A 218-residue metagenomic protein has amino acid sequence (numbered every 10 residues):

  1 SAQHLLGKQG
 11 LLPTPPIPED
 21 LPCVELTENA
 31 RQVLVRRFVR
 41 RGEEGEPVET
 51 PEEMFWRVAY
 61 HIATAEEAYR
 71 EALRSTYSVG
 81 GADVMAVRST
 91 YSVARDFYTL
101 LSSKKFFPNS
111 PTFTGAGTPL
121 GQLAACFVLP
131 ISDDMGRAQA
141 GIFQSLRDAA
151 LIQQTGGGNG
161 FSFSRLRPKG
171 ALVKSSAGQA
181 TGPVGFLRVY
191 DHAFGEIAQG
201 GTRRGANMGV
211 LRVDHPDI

Functional and structural regions predicted by a protein language model:
S1-I218: Extended catalytic cores of very large enzyme megasubunits
